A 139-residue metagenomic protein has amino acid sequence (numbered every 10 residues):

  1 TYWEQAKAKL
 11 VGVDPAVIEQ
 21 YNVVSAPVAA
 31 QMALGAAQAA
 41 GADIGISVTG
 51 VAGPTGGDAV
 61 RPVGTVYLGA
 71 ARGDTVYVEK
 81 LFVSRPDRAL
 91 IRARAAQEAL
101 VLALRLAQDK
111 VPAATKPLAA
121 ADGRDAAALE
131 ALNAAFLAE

Functional and structural regions predicted by a protein language model:
T1-E139: Short alpha-helical segments enriched in small residues
